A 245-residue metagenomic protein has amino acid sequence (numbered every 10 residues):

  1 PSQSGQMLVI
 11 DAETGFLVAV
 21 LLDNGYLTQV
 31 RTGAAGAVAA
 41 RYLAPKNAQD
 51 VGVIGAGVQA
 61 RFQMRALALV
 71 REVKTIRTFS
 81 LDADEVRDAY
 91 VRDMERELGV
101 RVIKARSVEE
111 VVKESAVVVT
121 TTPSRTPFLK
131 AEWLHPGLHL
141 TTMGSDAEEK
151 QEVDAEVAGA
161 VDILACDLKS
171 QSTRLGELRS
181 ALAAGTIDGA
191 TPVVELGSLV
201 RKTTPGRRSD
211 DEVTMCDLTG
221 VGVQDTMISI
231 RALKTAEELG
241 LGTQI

Functional and structural regions predicted by a protein language model:
P1-A48: Phosphate/diphosphate ligand-binding glycine-rich loop within oxidoreductases
A35-G36, V58-R65, D93, E97-S107 (+1 more regions): Active-site glycine-rich loop that binds ribose-phosphate moieties when present
G36, N47-A68, F79-E85: Glycine-rich adenosine-cofactor-binding loop
L43-D50, E72, H135-P136: Short helix-loop-beta connector
L69-L98: NAD(P)-binding Rossmann-fold cofactor-contacting core
V100-T186: Rossmann-like adenosine-cofactor binding region
A147-I245: Adenosine-phosphate binding glycine-rich loop
